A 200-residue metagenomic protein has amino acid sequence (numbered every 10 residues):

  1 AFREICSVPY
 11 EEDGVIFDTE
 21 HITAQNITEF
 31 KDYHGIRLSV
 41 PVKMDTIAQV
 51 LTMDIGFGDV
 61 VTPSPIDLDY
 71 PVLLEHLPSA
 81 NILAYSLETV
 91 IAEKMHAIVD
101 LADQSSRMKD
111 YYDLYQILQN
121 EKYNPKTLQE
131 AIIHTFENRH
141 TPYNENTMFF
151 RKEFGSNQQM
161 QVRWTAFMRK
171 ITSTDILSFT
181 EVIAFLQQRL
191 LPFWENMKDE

Functional and structural regions predicted by a protein language model:
A1-E200: Structured mid-to-C-terminal alpha-helical surface segments
